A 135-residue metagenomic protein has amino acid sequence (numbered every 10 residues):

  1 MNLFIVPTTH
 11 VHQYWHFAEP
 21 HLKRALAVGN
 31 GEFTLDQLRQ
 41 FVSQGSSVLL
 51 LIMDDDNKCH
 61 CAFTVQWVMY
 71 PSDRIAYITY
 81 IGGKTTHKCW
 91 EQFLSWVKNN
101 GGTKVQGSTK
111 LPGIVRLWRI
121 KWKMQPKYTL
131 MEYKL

Functional and structural regions predicted by a protein language model:
M1-F33: Short amphipathic alpha-helix that is part of the acyltransferase structural core
T9-H12, H16, D36, H87-E91 (+1 more regions): Generic alpha-helical secondary structure signal
P20-A25, L35-D36, L50-D54, Y77-T79 (+1 more regions): N-terminal start-of-chain detector that recognizes signal peptides and the immediate post-cleavage beginning
V28-S46: Active-site rim helix/loop that mediates acceptor-substrate recognition in acyltransferases
S43-T85: Conserved donor-binding loop and adjoining core beta-sheet/short helix segment in diverse acyl/aminoacyl transferases
S47, R119-P126: Short glycine-aromatic motifs
P71-K121: Acyl-donor binding region in acyl/amide transferases
Q125-L135: Conserved catalytic-core motifs of GNAT/GCN5-like acyltransferases
